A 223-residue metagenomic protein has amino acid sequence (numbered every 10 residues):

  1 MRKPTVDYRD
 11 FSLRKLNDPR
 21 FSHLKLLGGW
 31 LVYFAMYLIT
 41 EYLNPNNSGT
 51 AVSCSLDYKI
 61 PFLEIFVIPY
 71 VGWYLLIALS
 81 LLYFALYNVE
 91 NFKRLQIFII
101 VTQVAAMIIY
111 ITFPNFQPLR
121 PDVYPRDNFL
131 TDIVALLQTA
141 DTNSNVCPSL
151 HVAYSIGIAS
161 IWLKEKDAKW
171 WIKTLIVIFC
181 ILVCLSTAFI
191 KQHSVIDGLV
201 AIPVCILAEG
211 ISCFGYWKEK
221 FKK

Functional and structural regions predicted by a protein language model:
R2-I77, D122-P125, V134: N-terminal transmembrane-helix/juxtamembrane module of multi-pass inner/ER membrane proteins
L31, G72-L76, L150-Y154, L199-P203: Membrane-embedded alpha-helical segments of multi-pass membrane proteins, especially the transmembrane helices
F34-I39, Q103-I111, I178-A188: Aromatic-anchored segments of alpha-helical transmembrane domains
L43-L56, A85-W171, E219-K223: Membrane-interface loops
V67-Y83, I100, V104, Y154: Hydrophobic alpha-helical transmembrane segments
L76-L81, Y154-I161, F179-S186: Hydrophobic, membrane-inserted alpha-helices
P121-Y124, T142-C147, L182-G210: Interfacial helix-loop-helix junctions of multi-pass membrane proteins
A159-L163, C205-C213: Hydrophobic transmembrane alpha-helices
